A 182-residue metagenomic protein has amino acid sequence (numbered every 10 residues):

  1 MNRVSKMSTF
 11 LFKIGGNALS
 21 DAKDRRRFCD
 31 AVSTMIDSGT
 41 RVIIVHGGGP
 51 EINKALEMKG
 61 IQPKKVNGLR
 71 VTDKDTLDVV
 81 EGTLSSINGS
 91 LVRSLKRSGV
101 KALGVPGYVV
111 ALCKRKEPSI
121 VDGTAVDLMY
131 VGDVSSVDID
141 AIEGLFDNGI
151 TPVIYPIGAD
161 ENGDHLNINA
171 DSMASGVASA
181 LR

Functional and structural regions predicted by a protein language model:
M1-R182: Nucleotide/pyrophosphate-binding catalytic subdomain
